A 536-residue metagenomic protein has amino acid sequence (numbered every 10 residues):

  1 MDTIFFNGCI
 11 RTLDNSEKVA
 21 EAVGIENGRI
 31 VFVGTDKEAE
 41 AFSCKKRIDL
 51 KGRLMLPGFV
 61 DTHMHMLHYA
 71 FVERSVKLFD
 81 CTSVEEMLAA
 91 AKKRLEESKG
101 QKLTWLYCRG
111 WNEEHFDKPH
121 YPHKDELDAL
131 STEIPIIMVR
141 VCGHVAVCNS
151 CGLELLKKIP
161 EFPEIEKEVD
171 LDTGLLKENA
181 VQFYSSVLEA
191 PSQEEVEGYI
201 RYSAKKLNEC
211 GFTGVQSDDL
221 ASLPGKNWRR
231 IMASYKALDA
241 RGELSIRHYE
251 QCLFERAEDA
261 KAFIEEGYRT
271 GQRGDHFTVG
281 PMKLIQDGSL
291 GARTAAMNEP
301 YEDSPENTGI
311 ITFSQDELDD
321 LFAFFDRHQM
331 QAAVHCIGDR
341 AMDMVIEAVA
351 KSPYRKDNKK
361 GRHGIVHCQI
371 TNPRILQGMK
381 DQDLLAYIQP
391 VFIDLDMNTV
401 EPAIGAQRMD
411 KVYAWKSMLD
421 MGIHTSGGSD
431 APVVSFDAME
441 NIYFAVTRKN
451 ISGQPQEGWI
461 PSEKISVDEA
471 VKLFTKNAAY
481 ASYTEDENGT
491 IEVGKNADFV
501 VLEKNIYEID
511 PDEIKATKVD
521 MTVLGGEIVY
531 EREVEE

Functional and structural regions predicted by a protein language model:
D2-F6, R11, N15-E265, L284 (+6 more regions): Divalent metal-binding segments
C9, W111, L220, C368-Q369 (+2 more regions): Flexible loop residues that form catalytic and substrate-binding hotspots at small-molecule/glycan-binding clefts
H65, G274-T294, D383-I393: Non-cysteine beta-strand/loop elements that form the S-adenosyl-L-methionine
E243-G280, R362-C368, T399-H424: Phosphate/diphosphate-binding loops
T270-G271, I509-I514: Short proline/glycine-enriched turn/loop segments at secondary-structure junctions
A323-A333, I337-H363, C368, P373-L384 (+3 more regions): His/Asp/Glu-enriched, well-ordered alpha-helical/loop segment that forms or immediately abuts the divalent-metal
E531-E536: Glycine- and charge-enriched low-complexity intrinsically disordered segments
